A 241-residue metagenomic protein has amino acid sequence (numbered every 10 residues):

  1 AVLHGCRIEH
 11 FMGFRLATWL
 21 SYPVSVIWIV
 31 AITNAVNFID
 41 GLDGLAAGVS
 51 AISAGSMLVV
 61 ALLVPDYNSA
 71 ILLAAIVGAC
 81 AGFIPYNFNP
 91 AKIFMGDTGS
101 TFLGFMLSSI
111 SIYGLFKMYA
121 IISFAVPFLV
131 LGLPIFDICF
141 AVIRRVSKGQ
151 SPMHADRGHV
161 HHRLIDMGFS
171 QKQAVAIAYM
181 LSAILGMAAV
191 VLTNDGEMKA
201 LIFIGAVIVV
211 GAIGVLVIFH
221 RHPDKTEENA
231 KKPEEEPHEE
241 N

Functional and structural regions predicted by a protein language model:
A1-F136: "…together with the soluble PPM/PP2C metallo-phosphatase catalytic core" -> "…together with the soluble PPM/PP2C
A1-V2, I202-H220: Hydrophobic core of alpha-helical transmembrane segments in multi-pass integral membrane proteins
A46-A47, T98-S100, Q171-L181: Select subsegments of transmembrane alpha-helices in polytopic membrane proteins, especially boundary-proximal
G82, G104, F136, F140 (+3 more regions): Alpha-helical transmembrane segments of multipass membrane proteins
F88, V215-A230: Membrane-interface capping segments at transmembrane-helix boundaries
F140-K172: Cytosolic, membrane-interface loops and tails of multi-pass inner-membrane proteins
R157-V160, K225-N241: Short, highly charged, low-complexity non-transmembrane loops/tails of multi-pass membrane proteins
M187-G205: Extracellular/periplasmic helix-loop-helix junctions in multi-pass membrane proteins
